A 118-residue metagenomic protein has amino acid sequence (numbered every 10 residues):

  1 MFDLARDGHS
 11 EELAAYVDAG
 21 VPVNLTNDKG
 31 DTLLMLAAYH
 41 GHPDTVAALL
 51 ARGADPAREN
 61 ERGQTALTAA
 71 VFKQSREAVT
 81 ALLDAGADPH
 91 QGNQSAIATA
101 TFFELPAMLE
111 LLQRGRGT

Functional and structural regions predicted by a protein language model:
E12, D44-T45, E77-A78, A107-L111: Conserved ankyrin/ankyrin-like repeat signature
